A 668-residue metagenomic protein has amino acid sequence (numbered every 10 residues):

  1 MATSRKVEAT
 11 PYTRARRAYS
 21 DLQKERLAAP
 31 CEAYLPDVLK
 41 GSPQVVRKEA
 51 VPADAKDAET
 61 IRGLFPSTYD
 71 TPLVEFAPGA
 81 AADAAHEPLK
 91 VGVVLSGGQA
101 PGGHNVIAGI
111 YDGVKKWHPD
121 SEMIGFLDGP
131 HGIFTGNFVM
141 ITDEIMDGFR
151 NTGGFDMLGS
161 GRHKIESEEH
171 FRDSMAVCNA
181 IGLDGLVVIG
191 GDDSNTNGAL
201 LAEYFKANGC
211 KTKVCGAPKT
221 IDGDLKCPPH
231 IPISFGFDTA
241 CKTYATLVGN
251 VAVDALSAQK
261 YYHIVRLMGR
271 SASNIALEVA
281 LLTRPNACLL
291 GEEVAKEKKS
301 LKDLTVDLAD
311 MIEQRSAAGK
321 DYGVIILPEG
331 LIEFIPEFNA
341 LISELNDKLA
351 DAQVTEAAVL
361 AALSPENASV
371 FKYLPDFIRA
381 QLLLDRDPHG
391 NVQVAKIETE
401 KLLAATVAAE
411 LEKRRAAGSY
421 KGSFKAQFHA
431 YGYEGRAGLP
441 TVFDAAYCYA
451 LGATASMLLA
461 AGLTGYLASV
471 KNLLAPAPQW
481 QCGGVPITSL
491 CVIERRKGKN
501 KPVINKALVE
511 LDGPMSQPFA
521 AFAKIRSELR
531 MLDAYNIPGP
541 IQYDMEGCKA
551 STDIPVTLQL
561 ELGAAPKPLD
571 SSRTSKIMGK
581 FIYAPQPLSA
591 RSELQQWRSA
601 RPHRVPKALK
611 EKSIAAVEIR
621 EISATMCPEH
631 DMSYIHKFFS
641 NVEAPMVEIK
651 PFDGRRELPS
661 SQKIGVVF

Functional and structural regions predicted by a protein language model:
A2-E32, A84-F134: N-terminal phosphate-binding or glycine-rich loops at protein starts, especially the Walker A/P-loop of NTPases
A2-G41, F338-S343, T355-R655, P659 (+1 more regions): C-terminal non-catalytic interaction/assembly regions of soluble proteins
R47-A84, I133-D184, N195, I233-K242 (+1 more regions): Glycine-rich oxoanion-binding loops at beta->alpha junctions
H86-V94, F149-R162, K219-P232, S257-K260 (+1 more regions): Gly-rich Lys/Arg/Thr-decorated short loops/hinges at beta-loop-alpha junctions or inter-strand turns that position
K90-A100, D156-G161, D184-G190, Y262-L267 (+3 more regions): Short glycine-rich or small-residue beta-strand-to-loop segments that form or flank ligand, phosphate, metal/Fe-S
A100-I110, I133-F134, S167-F171, D192-L200 (+4 more regions): Short glycine/serine/threonine-rich phosphate/pyrophosphate-binding segments that cradle anionic phosphate groups
V188-G190, T196-L200, Y204-K213, K226-S423: Accessory alpha-helical/coil subdomains and C-terminal extensions that flank or cap enzyme catalytic cores
